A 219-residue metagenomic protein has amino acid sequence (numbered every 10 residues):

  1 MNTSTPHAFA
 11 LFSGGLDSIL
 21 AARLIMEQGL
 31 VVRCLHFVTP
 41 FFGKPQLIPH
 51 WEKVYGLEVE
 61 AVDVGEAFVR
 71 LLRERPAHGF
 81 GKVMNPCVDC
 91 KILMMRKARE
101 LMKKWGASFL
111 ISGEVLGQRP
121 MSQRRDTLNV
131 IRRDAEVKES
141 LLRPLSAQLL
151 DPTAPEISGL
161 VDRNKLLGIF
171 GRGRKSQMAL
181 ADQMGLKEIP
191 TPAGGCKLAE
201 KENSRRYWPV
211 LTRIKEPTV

Functional and structural regions predicted by a protein language model:
M1-M184: ATP-dependent adenylation/nucleotidyltransferase module used to activate substrates
F170-V219: Anionic-ligand-binding alpha/beta catalytic cores of soluble enzymes and soluble regulatory domains that recognize
